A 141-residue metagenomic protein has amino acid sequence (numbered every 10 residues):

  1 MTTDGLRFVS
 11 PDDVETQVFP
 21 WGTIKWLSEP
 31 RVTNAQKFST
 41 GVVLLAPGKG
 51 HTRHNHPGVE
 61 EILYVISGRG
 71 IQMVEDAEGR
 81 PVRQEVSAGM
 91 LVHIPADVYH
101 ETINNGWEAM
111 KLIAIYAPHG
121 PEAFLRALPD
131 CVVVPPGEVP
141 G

Functional and structural regions predicted by a protein language model:
M1-K37, T52, A127-G141: A short, N-terminal "cap"/entry segment at the start of jelly-roll beta-barrel domains of the cupin/DSBH fold
T16, W26, T40-L44, I62 (+2 more regions): Conserved hydrophobic/aromatic beta-strand scaffold that supports enzyme active sites
K25-W26, G41-P57: Conserved short histidine dyad/triad with adjacent acidic residue
E29-P30, T52-P57, V74, R83-E85 (+1 more regions): Short histidine-centered beta-strand/loop micro-motifs that create catalytic or ligand/metal-coordination sites
V32-Q36, A46-G50, S67-I71, P118-E122: Short, charged/polar surface micro-motifs in flexible loops or helix N-caps
G50-T52, I71, V92, A96-E101: Histidine-centered metal-chelating micro-motifs
V59-A88, V98: A short beta-strand-loop-beta hairpin characteristic of the jelly-roll/cupin
S87-A88, A96-E122: Ligand-binding loop in jelly-roll beta-barrel domains
